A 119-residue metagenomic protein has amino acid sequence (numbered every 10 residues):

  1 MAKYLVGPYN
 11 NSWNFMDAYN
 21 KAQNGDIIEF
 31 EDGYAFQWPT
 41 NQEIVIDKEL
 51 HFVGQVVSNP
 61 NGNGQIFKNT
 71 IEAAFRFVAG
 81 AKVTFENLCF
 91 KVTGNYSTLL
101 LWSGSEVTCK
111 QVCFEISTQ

Functional and structural regions predicted by a protein language model:
M1-E31, A35: Acidic Gly/Asp/Thr-rich repetitive segments characteristic of extracellular carbohydrate-active and adhesion proteins
A2, D47-K48: Nucleotide donor/acceptor-binding cores
Y9, Q37-W38, E49-Y96, T118: Right-handed parallel beta-helix/beta-spiral solenoid domain characteristic of secreted/periplasmic
A18-N20, I44, F77: Leucine-rich repeat
G25-I27, G33, E43, E49-H51 (+5 more regions): Detector for repetitive beta-architecture
N95-T98, S103-E106, C113: A generic tandem-repeat structural signature
C113-Q119: Long, polar low-complexity repeats
